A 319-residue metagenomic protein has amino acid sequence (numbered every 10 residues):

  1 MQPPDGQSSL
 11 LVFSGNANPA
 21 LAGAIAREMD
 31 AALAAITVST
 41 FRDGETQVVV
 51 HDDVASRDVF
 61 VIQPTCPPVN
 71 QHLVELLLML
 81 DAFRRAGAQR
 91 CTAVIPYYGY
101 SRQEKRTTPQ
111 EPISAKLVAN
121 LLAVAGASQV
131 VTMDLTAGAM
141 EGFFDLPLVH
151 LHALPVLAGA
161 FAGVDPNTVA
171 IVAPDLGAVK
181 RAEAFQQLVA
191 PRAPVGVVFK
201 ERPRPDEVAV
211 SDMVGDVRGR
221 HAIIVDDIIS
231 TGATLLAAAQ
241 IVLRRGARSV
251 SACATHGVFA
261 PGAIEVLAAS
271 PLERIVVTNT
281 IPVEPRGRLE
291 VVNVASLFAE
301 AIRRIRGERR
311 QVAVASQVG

Functional and structural regions predicted by a protein language model:
M1-G319: PRPP-associated nucleotide enzymes
